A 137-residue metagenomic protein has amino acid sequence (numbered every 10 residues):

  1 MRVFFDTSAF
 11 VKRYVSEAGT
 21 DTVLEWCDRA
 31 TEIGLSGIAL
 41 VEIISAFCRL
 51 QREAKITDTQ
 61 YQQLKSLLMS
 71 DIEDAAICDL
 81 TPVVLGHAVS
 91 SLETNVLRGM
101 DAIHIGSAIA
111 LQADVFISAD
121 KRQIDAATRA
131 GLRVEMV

Functional and structural regions predicted by a protein language model:
M1-A39, L50-Q63, K121, A130: Short, well-structured N-terminal submotif of metal-dependent ribonuclease cores
R2, E25, I105-V137: Acidic, PIN/NYN-like endoribonuclease modules and their adjacent C-terminal/linker elements
F5, L35, D79, G99-A102 (+1 more regions): Short beta-strand scaffold positions
A30-I33, D74-A76, A110-V115: Short active-site oxyanion
A39, L64-T94: Acidic catalytic patch
A76, L80, V96, R129-E135: Internal alpha/beta domain cores that form substrate/cofactor-binding pockets in large enzymes and binding proteins
